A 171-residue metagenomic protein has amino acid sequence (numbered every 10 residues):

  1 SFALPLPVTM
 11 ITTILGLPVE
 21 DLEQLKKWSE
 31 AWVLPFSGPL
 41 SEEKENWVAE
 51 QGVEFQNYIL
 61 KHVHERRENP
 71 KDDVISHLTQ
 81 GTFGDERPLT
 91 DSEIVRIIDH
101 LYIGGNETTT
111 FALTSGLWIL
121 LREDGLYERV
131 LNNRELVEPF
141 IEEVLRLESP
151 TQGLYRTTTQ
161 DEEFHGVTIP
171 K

Functional and structural regions predicted by a protein language model:
S1-K171: Cytochrome P450
